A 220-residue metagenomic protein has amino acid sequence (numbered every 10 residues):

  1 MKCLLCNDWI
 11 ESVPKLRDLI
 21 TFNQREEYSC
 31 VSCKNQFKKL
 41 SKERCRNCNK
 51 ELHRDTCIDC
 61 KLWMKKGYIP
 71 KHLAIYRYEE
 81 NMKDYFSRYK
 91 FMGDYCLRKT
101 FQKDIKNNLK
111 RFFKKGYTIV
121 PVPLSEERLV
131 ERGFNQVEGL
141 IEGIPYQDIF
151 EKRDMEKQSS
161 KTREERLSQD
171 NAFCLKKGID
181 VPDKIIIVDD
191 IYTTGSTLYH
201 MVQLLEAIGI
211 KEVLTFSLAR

Functional and structural regions predicted by a protein language model:
M1-R220: Glycine-rich phosphate/pyrophosphate-handling loop used in enzymes and phosphotransfer proteins
